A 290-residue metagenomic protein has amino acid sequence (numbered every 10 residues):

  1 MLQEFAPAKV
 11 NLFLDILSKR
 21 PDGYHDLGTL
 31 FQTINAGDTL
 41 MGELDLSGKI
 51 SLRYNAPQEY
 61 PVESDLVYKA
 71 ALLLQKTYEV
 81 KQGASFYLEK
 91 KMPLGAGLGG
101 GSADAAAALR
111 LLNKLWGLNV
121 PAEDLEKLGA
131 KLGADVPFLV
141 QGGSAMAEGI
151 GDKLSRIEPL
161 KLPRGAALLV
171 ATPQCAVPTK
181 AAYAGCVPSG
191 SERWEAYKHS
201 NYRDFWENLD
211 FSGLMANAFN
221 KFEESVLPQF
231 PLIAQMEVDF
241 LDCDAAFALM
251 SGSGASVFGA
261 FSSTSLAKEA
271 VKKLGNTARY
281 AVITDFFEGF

Functional and structural regions predicted by a protein language model:
M1-A96, K114, L118-E126, L160-L162 (+1 more regions): ATP-binding N-lobe of GHMP and related small-molecule kinases
N11, D15, Y87, P93 (+5 more regions): Conserved beta-strand segments that form the floor/walls of ligand-binding pockets within enzyme and binding domains
L14, D38-G42, D135-L139, A145-M146 (+1 more regions): Short beta-strand scaffold segments in enzyme catalytic cores
L46-Y60, A108, N208-F219: Short, basic/glycine-rich phosphate-binding loops at helix/coil junctions that contact nucleotide phosphates
G83, A105, L109-M146, K153: Contiguous, small/hydrophobic- and glycine-enriched helical/loop subdomains that border and often "cap" functional
Y87-W116, A134, A246-F261: Glycine/serine-rich anion-binding loops at beta->alpha junctions that coordinate negatively charged ligand groups
Q141, M146-F247, S262-F290: Conserved, helical-rich catalytic subdomain that frames metal- and/or nucleotide-binding sites in enzyme alpha/beta
